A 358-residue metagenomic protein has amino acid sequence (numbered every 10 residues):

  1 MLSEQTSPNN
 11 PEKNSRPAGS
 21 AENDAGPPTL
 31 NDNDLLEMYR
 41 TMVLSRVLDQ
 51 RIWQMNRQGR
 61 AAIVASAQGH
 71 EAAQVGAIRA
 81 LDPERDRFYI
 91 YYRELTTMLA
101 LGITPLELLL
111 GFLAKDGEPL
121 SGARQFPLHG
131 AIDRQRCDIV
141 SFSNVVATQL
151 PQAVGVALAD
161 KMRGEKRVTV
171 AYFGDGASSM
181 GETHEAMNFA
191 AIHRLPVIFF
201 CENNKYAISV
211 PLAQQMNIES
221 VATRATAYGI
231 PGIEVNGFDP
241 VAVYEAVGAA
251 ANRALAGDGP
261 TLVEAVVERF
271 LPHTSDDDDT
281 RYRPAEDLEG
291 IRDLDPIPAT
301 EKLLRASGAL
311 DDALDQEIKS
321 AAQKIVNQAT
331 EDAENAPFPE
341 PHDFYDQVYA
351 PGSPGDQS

Functional and structural regions predicted by a protein language model:
M1-A73, R79-A80, L271, D277-T280 (+1 more regions): Conserved acidic/glycine
R40, R79, E84-F88, V197 (+1 more regions): A generic secondary-structure signal marking the coil-to-beta-strand transition
V47-Q50, Q54-H193, P211-N217, A222 (+1 more regions): Cofactor-binding active-site loop characterized by glycine-rich and histidine/acidic residues
Y92, A265-V267, V348: A general secondary-structure junction signal
M98-A100, S209, H273, D343: Short acidic, gly/pro-rich beta-turn/loop elements at beta-sheet edges and active-site/ligand-binding grooves
D138-N335: Glycine-rich ThDP/TPP pyrophosphate-binding loop and its adjacent helix/strand module within ThDP-dependent enzymes
